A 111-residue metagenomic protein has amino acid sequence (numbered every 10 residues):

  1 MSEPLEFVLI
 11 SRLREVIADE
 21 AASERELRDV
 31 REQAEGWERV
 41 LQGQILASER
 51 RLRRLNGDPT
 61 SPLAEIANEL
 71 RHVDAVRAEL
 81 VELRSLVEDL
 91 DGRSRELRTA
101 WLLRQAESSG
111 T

Functional and structural regions predicted by a protein language model:
S2-V30, L103-S108: Short, charge-rich amphipathic alpha-helices with coiled-coil/heptad character
L5-F7, L63, L70, R84: Low-complexity, intrinsically disordered short peptide segments enriched in small/polar/basic residues
L13-A18, Q42-R71: Short E/K-rich amphipathic alpha-helical oligomerization segments
L27, A34, E38-L41, I45-L55 (+3 more regions): Non-transmembrane amphipathic alpha-helical segments
R50, G57-D58, A64, S85 (+3 more regions): Residue-level recognition of alpha-helical coiled-coils, specifically the heptad-repeat register on one helix face
E69-T99: Amphipathic alpha-helical coiled-coil segments
